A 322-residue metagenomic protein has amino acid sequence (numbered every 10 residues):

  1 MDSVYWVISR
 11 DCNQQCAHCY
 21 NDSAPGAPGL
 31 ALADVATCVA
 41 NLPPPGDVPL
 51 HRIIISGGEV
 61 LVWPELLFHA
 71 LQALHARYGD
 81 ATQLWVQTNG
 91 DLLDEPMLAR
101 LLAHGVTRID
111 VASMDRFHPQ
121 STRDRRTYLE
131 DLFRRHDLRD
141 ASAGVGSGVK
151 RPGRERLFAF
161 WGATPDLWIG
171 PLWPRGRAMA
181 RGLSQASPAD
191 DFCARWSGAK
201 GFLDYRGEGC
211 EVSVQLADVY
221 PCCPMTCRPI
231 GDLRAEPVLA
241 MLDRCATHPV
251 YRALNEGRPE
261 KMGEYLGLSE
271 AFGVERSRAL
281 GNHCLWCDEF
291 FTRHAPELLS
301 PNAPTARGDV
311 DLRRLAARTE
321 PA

Functional and structural regions predicted by a protein language model:
M1, F202, R276: Residue-level marker of regulatory loop/turn positions in helix-turn-helix DNA-binding domains and in histidine
M1-T88, L93-A99, H104: Conserved alpha-helical substructure of the radical SAM core
S3, G209-E211, C284: Extracellular structured ligand-interaction cores
D11-S23, P221, A279-R293: Local cysteine-cluster metal-coordination motifs and their immediate loop/turn environment, predominantly Fe-S cluster
V39-P43, L74-Y78, L129-D140, L242-C245 (+1 more regions): Hydrophobic, Leu/Ile/Phe/Ala-enriched alpha-helical segments that form helix-helix packing faces
A99-E236, A240-D243: Radical SAM enzyme [4Fe-4S]-AdoMet core and its adjacent flexible, acidic and glycine-rich loops/tails across
I230-A322: Flexible mid-to-C-terminal extensions adjoining Fe-S/redox cofactors in radical SAM and related proteins
